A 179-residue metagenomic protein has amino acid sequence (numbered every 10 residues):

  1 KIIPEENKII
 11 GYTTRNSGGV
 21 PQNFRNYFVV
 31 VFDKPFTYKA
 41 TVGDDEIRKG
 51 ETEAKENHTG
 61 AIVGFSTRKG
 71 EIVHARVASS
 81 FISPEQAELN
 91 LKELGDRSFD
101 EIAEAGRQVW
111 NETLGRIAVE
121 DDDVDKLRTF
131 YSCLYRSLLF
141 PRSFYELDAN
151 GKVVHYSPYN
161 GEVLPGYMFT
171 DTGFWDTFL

Functional and structural regions predicted by a protein language model:
K1-D171: Beta-sandwich/jelly-roll carbohydrate-recognition scaffolds of carbohydrate-active enzymes
T170-L179: Aromatic-rich carbohydrate-recognition surfaces in CAZymes
